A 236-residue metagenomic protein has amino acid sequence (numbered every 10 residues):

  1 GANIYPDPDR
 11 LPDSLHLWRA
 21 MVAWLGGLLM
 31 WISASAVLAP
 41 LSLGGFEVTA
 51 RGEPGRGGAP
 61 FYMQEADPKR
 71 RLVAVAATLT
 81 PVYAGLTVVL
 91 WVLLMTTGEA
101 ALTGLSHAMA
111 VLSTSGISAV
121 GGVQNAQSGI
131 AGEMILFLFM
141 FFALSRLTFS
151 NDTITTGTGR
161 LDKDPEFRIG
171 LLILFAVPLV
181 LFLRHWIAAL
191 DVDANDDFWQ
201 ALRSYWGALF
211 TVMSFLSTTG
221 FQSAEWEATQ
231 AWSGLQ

Functional and structural regions predicted by a protein language model:
G1-Q236: Membrane-proximal intracellular helices of multi-pass ion channels
